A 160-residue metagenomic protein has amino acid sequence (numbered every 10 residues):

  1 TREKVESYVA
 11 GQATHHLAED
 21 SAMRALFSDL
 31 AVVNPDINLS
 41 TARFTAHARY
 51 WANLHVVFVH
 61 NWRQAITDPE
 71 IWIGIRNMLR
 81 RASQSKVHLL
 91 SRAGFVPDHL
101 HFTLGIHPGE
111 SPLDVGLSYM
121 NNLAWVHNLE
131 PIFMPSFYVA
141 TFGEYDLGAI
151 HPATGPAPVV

Functional and structural regions predicted by a protein language model:
T1-V160: Charge-rich, low-complexity N-terminal segments
